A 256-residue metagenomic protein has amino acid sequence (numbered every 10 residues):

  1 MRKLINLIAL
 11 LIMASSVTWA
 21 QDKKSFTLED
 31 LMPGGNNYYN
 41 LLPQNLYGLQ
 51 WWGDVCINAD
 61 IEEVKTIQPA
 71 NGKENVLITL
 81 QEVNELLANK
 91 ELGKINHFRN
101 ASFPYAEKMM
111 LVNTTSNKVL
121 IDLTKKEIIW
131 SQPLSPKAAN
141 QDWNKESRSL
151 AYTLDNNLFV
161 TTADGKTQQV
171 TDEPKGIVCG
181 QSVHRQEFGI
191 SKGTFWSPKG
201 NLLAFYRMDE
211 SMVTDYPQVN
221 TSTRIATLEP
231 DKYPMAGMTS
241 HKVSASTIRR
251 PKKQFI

Functional and structural regions predicted by a protein language model:
M1-F26: Bacterial Sec-dependent N-terminal signal peptides
A20-I256: Beta-propeller folds
